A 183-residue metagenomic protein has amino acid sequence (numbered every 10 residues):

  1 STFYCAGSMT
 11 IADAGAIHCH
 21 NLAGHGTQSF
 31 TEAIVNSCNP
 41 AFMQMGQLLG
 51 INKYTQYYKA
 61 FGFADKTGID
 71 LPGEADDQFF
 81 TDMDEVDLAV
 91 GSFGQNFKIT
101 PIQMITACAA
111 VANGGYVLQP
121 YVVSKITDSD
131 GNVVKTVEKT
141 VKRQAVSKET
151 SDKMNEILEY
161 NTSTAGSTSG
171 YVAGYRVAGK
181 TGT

Functional and structural regions predicted by a protein language model:
S1-T183: Beta-lactam-recognizing serine transpeptidase/beta-lactamase-like catalytic domain environment
